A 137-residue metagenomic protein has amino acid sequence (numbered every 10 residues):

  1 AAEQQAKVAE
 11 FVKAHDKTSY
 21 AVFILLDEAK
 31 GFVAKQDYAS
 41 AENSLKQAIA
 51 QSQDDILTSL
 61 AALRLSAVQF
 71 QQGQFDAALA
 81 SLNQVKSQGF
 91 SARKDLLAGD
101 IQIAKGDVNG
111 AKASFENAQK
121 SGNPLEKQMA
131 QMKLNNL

Functional and structural regions predicted by a protein language model:
A1, V8-A9, D16-S19: A positional/architectural concept
Q4-V8, A41, A78, A111: Solenoid-repeat scaffolds in large eukaryotic assemblies
Q5-V8, V12, L45, L82-N83 (+2 more regions): Inward-facing hydrophobic residues that define packing positions of alpha-helical scaffold repeats
D16, A21-K94, A98-I101: Alpha-helical adaptor scaffolds
D54, V108-G110: Contiguous, function-dense segments enriched for cysteine-driven chemistry and partner/ligand-binding capacity
A104: Post-transcriptional modification and biogenesis factors for structured RNAs of the translation apparatus
G110-L137: Terminal, low-structured helical/coil segments at or just beyond the last alpha-helical repeat
